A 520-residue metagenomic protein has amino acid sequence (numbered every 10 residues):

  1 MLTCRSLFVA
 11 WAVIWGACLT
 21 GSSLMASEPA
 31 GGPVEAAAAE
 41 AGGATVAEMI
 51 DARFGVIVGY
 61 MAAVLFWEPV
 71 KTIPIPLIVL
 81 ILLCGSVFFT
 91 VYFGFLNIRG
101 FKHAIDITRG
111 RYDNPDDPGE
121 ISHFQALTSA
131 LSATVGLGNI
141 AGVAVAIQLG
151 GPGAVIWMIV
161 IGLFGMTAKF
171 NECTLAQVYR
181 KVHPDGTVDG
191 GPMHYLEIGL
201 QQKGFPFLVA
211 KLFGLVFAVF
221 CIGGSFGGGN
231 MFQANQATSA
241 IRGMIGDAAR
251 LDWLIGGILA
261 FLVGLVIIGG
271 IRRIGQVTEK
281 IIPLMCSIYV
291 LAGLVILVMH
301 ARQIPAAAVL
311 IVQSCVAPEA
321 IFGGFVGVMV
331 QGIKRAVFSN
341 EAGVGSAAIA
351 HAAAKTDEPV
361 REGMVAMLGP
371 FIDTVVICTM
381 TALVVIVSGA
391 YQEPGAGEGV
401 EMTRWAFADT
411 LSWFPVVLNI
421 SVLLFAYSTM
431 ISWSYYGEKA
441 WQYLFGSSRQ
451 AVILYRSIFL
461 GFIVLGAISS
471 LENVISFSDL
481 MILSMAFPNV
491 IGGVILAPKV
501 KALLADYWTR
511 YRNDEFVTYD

Functional and structural regions predicted by a protein language model:
L2-T3, L7-F8, A12-L137, Q148-P152 (+3 more regions): N-terminal alpha-helical transmembrane segments of multi-pass membrane transport and channel/translocase proteins
S27, E172-R180, P184, A292-L310 (+4 more regions): Extracellular/periplasmic helix-exit of transmembrane alpha-helices
K71-R99, Q148-T187, D373-M380, D479-G492: Extracellular loop-to-transmembrane helix junctions
I81-C84, F89-I105, F213, F217 (+7 more regions): Membrane-interface loop-to-helix entry segments
F89-T90, L131-S132, I161-V188, E197-N235 (+2 more regions): Helix-loop-helix module between adjacent transmembrane segments
Y92-I98, N139-V143, S225-T238, V263-V277 (+4 more regions): Transmembrane helix-loop junctions in multi-pass membrane proteins
F95-H123, V145-I147, G151-V155, T167-L208 (+3 more regions): Flexible loop linkers connecting adjacent transmembrane helices in multi-pass alpha-helical membrane transporters
D116-L149, L175-V178, P184-L200, V216 (+3 more regions): Alpha-helical membrane segments and immediately flanking helix-loop junctions that form or couple to the substrate/ion
